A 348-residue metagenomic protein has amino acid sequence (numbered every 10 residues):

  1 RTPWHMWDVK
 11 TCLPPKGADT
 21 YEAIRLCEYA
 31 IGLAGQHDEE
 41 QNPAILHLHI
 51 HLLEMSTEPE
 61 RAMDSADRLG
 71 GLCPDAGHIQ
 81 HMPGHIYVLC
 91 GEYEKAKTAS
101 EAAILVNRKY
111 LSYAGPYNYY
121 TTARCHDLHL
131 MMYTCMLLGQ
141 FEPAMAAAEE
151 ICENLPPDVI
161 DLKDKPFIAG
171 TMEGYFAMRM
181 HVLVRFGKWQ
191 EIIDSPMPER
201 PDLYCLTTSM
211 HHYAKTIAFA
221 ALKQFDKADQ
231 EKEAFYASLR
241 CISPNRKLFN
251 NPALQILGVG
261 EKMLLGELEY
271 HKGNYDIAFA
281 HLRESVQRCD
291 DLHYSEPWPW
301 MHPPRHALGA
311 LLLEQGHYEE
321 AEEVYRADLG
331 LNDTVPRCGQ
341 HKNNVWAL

Functional and structural regions predicted by a protein language model:
I31-D38, D67-D75, Y113, Y117-N118 (+5 more regions): Solenoid-like repeat scaffolds
A44, H78-H81, Y119-T122, H126 (+7 more regions): Residue register of alpha-helical TPR repeats
L48, M82, L89, L130 (+7 more regions): "A position-specific structural signal for the A-helix of alpha-solenoid helical repeats
L52-L53, Y87, C135, L183 (+4 more regions): Residue at a conserved register position within TPR or TPR-like alpha-solenoid repeats
